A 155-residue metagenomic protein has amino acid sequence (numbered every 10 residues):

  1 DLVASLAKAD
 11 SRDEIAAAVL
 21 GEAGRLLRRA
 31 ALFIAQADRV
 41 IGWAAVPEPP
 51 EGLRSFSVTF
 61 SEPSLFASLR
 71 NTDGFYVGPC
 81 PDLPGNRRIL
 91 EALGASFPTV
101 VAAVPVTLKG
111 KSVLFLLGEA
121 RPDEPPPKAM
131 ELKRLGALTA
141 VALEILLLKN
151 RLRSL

Functional and structural regions predicted by a protein language model:
L2-L6, S11-L27, L32, T139: Amphipathic alpha-helical coiled-coil segments that mediate homodimerization and allosteric signal transmission
G24, L93-P98: Short loop/turn motifs at secondary-structure junctions and domain boundaries
L32-R54: GAF sensory/regulatory domain recognition with acknowledged cross-activation on helical regulatory dimers
E51-I89: Regulatory sensory and allosteric helical modules in signal-transduction proteins and certain transcription factors
T99-T107: A short, aliphatic-rich beta-strand micro-motif
V106-L116: Short hydrophobic/glycine-rich mini-motifs in sensory/regulatory modules that couple input to downstream signaling
L114-E119, T139: Short, well-ordered beta-strand elements
A120-R134, A142, L146-L155: Regulatory loop-to-helix N-cap segments in sensory/regulatory domains that couple ligand/signal detection
